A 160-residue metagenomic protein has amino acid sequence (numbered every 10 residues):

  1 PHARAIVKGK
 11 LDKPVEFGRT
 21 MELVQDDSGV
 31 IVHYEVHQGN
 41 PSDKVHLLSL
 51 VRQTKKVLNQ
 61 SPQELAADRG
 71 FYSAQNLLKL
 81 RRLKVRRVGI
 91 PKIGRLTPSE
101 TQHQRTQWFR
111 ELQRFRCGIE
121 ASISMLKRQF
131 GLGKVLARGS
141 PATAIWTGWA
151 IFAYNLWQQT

Functional and structural regions predicted by a protein language model:
P1-Q63, R69, K79: Polybasic low-complexity intrinsically disordered regions
Q38, P91-L96: Short, acidic/turn-prone active-site loops that include or flank metal/cofactor- and phosphate-binding residues
L65-D68, V88, F115, A121: C-terminal structured domain segments across diverse proteins
A66-A74, G94-R95: Acidic, metal-coordinating catalytic cores used for nucleic-acid/nucleotide bond scission and strand-transfer chemistry
L77-V85: Short, surface-exposed basic-aromatic patches at helix termini and helix-loop junctions that form
K84-K92: Short hydrophobic/aromatic-enriched beta-strand-loop microsegments
L96-Q104: Short, charged, surface-exposed secondary-structure boundary motifs
Q107-T160: Basic, amphipathic alpha-helical segments enriched in Lys/Arg and hydrophobic/aromatic residues
